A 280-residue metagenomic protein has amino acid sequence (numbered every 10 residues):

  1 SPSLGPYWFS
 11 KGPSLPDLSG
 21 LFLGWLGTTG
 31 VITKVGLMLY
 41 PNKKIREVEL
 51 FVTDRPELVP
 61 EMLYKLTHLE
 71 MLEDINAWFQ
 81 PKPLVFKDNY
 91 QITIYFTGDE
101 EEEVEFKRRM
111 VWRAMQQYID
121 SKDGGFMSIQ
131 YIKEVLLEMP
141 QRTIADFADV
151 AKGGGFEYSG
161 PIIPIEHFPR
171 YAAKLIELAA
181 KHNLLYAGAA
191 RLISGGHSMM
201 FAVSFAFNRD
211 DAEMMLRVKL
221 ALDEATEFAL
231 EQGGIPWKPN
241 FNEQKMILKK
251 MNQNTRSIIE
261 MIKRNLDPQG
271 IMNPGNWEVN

Functional and structural regions predicted by a protein language model:
S1-G12, A212-M214, N242-M251: A short, flexible low-complexity segment enriched in Lys/Arg and Gly/Pro that occurs in N-terminal basic tails
S1-M62: FAD-binding subdomain of flavoenzyme oxidoreductases
F22, G30-I32, T93-Y95, M200-A202 (+1 more regions): Structured core elements
L37-P41, F51-E224, K238-E243: C-terminal substrate-recognition/cap domain of FAD-linked oxidoreductases
K238-N280: Activity-critical C-terminal alpha-helical subdomain
